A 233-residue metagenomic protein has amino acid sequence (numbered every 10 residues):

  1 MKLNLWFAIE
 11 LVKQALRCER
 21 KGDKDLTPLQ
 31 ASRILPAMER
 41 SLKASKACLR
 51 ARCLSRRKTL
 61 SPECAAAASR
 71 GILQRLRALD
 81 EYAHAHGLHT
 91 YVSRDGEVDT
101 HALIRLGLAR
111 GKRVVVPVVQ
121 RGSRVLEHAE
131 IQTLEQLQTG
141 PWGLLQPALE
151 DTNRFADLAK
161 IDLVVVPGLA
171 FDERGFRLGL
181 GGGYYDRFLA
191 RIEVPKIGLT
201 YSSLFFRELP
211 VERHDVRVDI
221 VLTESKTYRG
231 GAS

Functional and structural regions predicted by a protein language model:
E39-K160: N-terminal active-site beta-alpha-beta segment that forms phosphate/nucleotide-binding and substrate-recognition loops
S123-S233: Conserved phosphate- and dinucleotide-binding cores of soluble alpha/beta proteins, encompassing both enzyme active
